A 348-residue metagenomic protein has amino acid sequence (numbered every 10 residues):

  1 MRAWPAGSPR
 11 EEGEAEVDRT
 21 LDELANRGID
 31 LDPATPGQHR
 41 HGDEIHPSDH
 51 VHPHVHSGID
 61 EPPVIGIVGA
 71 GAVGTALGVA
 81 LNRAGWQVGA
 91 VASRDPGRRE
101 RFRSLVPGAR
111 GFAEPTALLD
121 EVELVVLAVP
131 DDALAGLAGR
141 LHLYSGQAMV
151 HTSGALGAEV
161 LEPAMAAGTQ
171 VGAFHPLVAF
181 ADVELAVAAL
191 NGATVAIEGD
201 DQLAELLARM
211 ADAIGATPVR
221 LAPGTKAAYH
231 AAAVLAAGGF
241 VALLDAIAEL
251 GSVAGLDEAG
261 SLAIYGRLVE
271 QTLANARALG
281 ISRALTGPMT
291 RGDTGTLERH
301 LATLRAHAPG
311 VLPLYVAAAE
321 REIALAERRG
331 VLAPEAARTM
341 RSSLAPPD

Functional and structural regions predicted by a protein language model:
R2-W4, G13-A117: NAD(P)+-binding Rossmann beta1-loop-alpha1 motif at the extreme N-terminus of oxidoreductases
E61-V64, G146, G192: Phosphate-coordination loops involved in phosphoryl transfer and adenosine-cofactor binding
W86-Q87, T169, A216, L256: Short phosphate-binding/catalytic loops that engage adenosine nucleotides
P96, E100, V106, R110-L185: Rossmann-like NAD(P)(H) cofactor-binding subdomain of soluble oxidoreductases
R101-L105, A164, L185-A278: Internal alpha-helical scaffold of NAD(P)-dependent oxidoreductase catalytic cores
F102, V331-D348: Short, basic/aromatic-enriched C-terminal tail that caps enzymatic domains
A274-A336: Interdomain hinge/lid region at the active-site interface of Rossmann-like NAD(P)-dependent oxidoreductases
